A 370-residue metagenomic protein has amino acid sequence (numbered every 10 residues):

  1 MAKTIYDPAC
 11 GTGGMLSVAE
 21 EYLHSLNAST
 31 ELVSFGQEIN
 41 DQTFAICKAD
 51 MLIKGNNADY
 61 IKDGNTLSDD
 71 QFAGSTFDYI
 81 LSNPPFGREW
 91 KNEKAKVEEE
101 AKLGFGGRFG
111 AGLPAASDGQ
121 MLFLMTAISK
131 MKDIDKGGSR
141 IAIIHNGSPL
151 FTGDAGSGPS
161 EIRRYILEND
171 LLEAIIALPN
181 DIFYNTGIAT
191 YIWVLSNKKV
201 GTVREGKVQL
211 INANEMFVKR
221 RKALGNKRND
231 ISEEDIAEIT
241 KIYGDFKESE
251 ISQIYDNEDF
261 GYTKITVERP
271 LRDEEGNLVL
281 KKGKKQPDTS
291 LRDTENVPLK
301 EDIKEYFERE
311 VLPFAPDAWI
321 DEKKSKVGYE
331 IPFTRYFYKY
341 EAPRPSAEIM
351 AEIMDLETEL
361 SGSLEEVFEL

Functional and structural regions predicted by a protein language model:
M1-S82, F86-E99, M121, N146-S148 (+4 more regions): Conserved S-adenosyl-L-methionine
G74, D78-E366: A conserved structural/catalytic subdomain of Rossmann-like adenosyl-cofactor enzymes
